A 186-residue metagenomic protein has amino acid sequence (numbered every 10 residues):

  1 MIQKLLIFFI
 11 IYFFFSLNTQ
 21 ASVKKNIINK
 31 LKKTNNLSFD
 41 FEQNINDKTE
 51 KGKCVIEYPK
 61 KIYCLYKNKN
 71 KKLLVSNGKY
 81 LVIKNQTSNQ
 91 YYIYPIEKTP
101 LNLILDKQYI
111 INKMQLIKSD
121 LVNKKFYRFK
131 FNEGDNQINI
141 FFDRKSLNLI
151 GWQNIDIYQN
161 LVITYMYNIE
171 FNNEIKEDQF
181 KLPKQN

Functional and structural regions predicted by a protein language model:
M1-L5: Positively charged n-region of N-terminal signal peptides that target proteins for export
F8-S16: Bacterial N-terminal signal peptides
T19-A21: Boundary at the C-terminal end of the N-terminal hydrophobic targeting segment
N29-T49: A short, Trp-centered hydrophobic/proline-enriched beta-strand micro-motif
E42-N44, L65-K67, K84-Q86, N132 (+1 more regions): A generic structural motif
C54-L103, N160-V162: An acidic-aromatic
T87-F126: Flexible, surface-exposed loop/linker segments and immediately adjacent secondary-structure boundaries
N112-N186: Gly/Pro-enriched, hydrophobic low-complexity segments that function as extracytoplasmic propeptides/linkers
